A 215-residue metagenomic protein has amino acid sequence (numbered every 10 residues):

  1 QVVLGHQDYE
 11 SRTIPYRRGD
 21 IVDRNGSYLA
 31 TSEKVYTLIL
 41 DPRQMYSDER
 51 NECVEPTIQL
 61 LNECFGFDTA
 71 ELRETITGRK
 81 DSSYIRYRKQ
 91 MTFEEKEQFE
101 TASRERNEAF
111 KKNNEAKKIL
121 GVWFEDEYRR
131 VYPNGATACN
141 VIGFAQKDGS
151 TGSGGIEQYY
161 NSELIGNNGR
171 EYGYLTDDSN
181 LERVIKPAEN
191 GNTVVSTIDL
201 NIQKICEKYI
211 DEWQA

Functional and structural regions predicted by a protein language model:
Q1-S11: Aromatic-capped interface at the extracytoplasmic side of an N-terminal signal-anchor transmembrane helix
T13-Y16: Short, small/polar residue-rich loop motifs at catalytic or cofactor-binding pockets
R18, V54, I198, I202: Hydrophobic (often cysteine-bearing) scaffold residues that line and stabilize catalytic clefts of nucleotide/cofactor
R18-I21, A215: Generic short beta-strand
S32-R43, A145-D148: Short beta->alpha transition motifs characteristic of CBS
N51, P56-E63, T75-G191: Small/polar-residue-rich segments within soluble enzyme cores
S179-A215: Conserved, well-ordered alpha-helix/loop/beta-strand core segments that scaffold catalytic motifs
